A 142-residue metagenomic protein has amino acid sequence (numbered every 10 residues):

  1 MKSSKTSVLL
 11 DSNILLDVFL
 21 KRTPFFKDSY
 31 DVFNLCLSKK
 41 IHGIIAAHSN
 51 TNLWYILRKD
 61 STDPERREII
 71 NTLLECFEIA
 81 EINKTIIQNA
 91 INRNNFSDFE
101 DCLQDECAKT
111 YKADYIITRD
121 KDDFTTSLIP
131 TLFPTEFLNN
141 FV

Functional and structural regions predicted by a protein language model:
M1-I45, R58-E65, T126, N140-V142: Short, well-structured N-terminal submotif of metal-dependent ribonuclease cores
M1-S7, K109-V142: Acidic, PIN/NYN-like endoribonuclease modules and their adjacent C-terminal/linker elements
S3, E78-K121: Active-site neighborhoods of divalent-metal-dependent phosphate/nucleic-acid chemistry enzymes
I14-L15, N52-L53, N89: A general alpha-helix detector
Y30-N34, I70, Q104-D105: Short amphipathic alpha-helical segments and helix-helix/interface helices
I45-S49, I86: Short, conserved alpha-helical segments within structured domains
R66-I87, F124-V142: Short acidic, glycine/proline-enriched helix-loop-strand junctions
